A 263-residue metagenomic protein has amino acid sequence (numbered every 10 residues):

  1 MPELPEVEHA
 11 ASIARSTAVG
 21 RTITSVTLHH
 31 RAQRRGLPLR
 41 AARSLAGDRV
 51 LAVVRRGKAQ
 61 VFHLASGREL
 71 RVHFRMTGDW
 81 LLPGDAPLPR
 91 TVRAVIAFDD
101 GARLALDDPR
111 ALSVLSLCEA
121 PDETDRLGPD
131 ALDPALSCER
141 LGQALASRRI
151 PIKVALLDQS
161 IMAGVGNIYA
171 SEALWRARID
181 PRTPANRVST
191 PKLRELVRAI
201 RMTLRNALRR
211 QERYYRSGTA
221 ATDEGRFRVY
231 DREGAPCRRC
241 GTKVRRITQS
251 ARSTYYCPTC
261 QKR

Functional and structural regions predicted by a protein language model:
M1-R263: Structured catalytic/nucleic-acid-binding cores of DNA maintenance enzymes
